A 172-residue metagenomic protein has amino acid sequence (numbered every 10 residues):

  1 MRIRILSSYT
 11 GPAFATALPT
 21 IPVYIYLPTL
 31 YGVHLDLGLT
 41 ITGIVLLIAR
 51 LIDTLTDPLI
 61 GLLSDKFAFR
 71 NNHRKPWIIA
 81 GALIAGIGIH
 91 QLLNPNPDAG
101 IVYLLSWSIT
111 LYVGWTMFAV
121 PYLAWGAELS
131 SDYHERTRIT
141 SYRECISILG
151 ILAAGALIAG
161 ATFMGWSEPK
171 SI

Functional and structural regions predicted by a protein language model:
M1-I172: Membrane-embedded alpha-helical bundles of multi-pass transporters/translocases, especially carrier/permease families
